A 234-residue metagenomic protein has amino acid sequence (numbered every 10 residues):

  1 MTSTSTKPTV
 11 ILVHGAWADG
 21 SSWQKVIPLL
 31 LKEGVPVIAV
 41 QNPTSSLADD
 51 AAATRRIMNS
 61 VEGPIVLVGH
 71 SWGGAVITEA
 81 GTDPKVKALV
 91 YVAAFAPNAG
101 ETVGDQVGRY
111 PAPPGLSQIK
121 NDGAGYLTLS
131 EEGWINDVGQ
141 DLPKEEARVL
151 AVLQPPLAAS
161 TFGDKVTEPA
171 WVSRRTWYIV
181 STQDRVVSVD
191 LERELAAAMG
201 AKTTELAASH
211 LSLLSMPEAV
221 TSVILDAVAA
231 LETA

Functional and structural regions predicted by a protein language model:
S5-A48, E79: Conserved HGGG/HGGXW glycine-rich cap/lid loop of the alpha/beta-hydrolase fold
A48-I65: Conserved acidic catalytic loop of the alpha/beta-hydrolase fold
V68-G73, I77: Gly/Ala-rich beta-loop-alpha elbow adjacent to hydrolase catalytic centers
T82-E131, A158-K165: Flexible "cap/lid" loop of the alpha/beta hydrolase fold
L89, W177-D184: Conserved strand-to-loop "acid loop" that flanks and positions the catalytic carboxylate
V149-A170: Active-site nucleophile elbow and catalytic-triad environment of alpha/beta-hydrolase enzymes
S173-V180, T203: Catalytic His-Asp charge-relay segment
T182-A208, L214, A219, D226-A227: Conserved loop-alpha-helix segment in the C-terminal half of the alpha/beta-hydrolase fold that carries the catalytic
